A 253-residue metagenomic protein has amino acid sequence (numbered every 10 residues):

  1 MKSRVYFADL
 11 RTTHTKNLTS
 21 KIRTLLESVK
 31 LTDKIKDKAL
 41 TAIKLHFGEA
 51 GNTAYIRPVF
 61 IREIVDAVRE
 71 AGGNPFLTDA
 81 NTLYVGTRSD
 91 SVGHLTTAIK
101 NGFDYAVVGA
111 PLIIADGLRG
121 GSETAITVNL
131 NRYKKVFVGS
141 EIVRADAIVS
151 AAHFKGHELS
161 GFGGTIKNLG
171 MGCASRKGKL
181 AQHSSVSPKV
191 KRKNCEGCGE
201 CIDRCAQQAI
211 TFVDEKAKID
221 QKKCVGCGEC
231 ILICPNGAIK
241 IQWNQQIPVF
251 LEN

Functional and structural regions predicted by a protein language model:
K2-L45, A50-N52, I56-V59, A71-T78 (+1 more regions): Extended, low-polarity segments enriched in aliphatic/aromatic residues
R62: Residues forming the Rossmann-fold NAD(P)(H) cofactor-binding site
V65-D66: Terminal amphipathic helices with adjacent charged low-complexity linkers/tails
